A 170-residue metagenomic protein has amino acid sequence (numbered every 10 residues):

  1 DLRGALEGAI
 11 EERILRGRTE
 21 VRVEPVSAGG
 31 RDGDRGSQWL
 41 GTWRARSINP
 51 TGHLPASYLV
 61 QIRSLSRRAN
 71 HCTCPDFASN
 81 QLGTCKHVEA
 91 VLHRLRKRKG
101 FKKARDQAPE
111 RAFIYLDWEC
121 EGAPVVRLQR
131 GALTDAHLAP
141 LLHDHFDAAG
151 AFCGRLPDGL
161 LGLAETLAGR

Functional and structural regions predicted by a protein language model:
D1-R170: Long, low-complexity, compositionally biased intrinsically disordered regions
